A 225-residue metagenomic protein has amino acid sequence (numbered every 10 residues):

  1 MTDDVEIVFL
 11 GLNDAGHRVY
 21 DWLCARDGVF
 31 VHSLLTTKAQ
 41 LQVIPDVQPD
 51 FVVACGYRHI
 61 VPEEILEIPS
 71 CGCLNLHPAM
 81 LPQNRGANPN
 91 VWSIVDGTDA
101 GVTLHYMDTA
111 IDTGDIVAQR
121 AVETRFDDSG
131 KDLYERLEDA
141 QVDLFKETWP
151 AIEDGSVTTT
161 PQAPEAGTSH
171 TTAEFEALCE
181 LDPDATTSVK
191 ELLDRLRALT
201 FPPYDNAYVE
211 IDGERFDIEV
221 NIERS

Functional and structural regions predicted by a protein language model:
M1-S225: One-carbon transfer enzymes
